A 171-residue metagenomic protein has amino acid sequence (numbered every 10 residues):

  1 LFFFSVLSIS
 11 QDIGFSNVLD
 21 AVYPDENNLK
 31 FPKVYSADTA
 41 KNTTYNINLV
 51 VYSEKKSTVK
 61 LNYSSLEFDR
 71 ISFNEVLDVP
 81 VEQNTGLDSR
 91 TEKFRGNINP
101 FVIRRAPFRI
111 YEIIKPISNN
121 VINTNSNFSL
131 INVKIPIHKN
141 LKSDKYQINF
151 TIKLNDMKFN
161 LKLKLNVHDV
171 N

Functional and structural regions predicted by a protein language model:
F3-L7: N-terminal signal peptide c-region/cleavage motif recognized by signal peptidases
D12-F31, E54-V133, L141: Surface-exposed binding patches on compact interaction domains or structured appendages
F31, K41-N48, S129, N140-N149: Short, solvent-exposed loop/turn segments enriched in Ser/Thr/Gly
Y35-A37, V121, H138: Outer-membrane beta-barrel proteins
N46-Y52, K134-P136: Short edge beta-strand/loop segments characteristic of extracellular beta-sandwich folds
F128, K158-N160: A structural signal for beta-strand boundary/capping segments at domain termini and interdomain linkers
T151-N155: Beta-strand-rich extracellular modules
N160-N171: An acidic-aromatic substrate-binding cleft motif
